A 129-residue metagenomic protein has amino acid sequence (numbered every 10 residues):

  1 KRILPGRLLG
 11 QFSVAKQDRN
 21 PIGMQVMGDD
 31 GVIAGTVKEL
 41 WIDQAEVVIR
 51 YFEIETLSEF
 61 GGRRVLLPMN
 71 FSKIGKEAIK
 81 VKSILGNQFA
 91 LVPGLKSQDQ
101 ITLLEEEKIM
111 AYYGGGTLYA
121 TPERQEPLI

Functional and structural regions predicted by a protein language model:
K1-I129: Peripheral interaction segments used for macromolecular assembly
